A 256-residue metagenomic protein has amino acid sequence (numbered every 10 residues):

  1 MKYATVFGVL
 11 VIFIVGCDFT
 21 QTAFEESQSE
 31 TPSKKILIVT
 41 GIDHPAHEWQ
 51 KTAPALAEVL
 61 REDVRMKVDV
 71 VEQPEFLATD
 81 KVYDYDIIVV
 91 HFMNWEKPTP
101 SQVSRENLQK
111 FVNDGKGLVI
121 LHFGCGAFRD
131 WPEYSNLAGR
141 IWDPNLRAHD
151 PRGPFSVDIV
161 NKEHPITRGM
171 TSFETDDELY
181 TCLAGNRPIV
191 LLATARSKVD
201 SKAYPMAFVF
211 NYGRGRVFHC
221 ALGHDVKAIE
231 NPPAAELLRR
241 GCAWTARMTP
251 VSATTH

Functional and structural regions predicted by a protein language model:
T5-D18: Bacterial N-terminal signal peptides
A23-K34, E62, E72, V199-K202 (+1 more regions): Extracellular ligand-binding/catalytic regions of CAZymes and related secreted enzymes and adhesion modules
A23-Y85, P250: Aromatic-Pro/Gly-enriched surface loop or interdomain linker that acts as a lid/target-recognition segment
P32-S33, L121-S201, T254-H256: An acidic, glycine-rich "communication" segment
L37-I42, V82-F128, R214, C220: Short alpha-beta junction capping motif
D43-P45, R152-G153, H224-N231: Active-site rim elements
Q50-A57, R105, Q109, W131 (+1 more regions): Extracytoplasmic/secreted envelope proteins and their assembly/folding machinery, especially bacterial periplasmic
V71-L77, V103-E106, S201-A207: Alpha-helical scaffolding within the catalytic cores of extracellular/periplasmic polymer-degrading hydrolases
